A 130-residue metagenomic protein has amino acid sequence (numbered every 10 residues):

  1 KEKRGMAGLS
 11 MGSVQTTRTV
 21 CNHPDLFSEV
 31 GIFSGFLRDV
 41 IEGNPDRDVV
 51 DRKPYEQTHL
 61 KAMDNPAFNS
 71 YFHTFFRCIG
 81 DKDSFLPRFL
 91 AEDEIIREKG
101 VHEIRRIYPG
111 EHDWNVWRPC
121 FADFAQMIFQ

Functional and structural regions predicted by a protein language model:
K1-Q130: Non-catalytic cap/lid and distal C-terminal segments of serine-dependent acyl enzymes
